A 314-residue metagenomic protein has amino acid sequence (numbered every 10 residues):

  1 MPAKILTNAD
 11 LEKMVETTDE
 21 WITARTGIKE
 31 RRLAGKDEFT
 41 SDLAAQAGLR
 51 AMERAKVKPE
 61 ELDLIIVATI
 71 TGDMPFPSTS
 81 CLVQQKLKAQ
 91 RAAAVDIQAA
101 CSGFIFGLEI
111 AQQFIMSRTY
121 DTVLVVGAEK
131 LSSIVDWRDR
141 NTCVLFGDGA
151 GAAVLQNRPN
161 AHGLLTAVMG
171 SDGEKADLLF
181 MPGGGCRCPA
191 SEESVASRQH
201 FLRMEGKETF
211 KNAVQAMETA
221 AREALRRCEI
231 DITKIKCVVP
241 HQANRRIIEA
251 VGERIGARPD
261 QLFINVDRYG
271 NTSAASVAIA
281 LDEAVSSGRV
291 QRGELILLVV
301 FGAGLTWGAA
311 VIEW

Functional and structural regions predicted by a protein language model:
M1-D10, L108-K175, L281-W314: Conserved beta-strand-centric core segments of catalytic alpha/beta enzyme folds
M1-K36, D139-K211, Q215, T219 (+1 more regions): Condensing-enzyme catalytic core mediating Claisen C-C bond formation in acyl metabolism
V15-A24, M74-K88, V125-L131, C186-V195 (+1 more regions): Acidic-glycine-rich active-site phosphate/pyrophosphate-binding loop
S41, A45-G48, M52, T71-G72 (+6 more regions): Claisen-condensing/thiolase-fold acyl-transfer catalytic domains that form or cleave C-C bonds in fatty acid
R54-Q90: Anion-binding (especially nucleotide phosphate/pyrophosphate-binding) glycine-rich loop and adjoining beta-alpha core
E60-A68, D231-H241: Short glycine-rich phosphate-binding loop at a beta-alpha junction
